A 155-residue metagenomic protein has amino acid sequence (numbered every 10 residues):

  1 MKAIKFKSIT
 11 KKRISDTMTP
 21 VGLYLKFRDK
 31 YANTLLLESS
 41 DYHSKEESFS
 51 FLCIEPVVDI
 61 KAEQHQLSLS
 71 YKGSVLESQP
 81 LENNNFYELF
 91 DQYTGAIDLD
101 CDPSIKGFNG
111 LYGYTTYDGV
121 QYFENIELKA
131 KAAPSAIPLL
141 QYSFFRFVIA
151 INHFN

Functional and structural regions predicted by a protein language model:
M1-N155: Signature of the chorismate-utilizing enzyme
